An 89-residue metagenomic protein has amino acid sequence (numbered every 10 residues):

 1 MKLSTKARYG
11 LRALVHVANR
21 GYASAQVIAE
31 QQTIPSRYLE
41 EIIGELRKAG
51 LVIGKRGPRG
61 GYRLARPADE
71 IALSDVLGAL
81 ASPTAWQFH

Functional and structural regions predicted by a protein language model:
L3-I34: N-terminal helix-turn-helix DNA-binding core of bacterial DNA-binding proteins
L14, I43-G44: Short, hydrophobic-biased segments on the C-terminal half of alpha helices that form "recognition helices"
E30, R47-K48: Alpha-helical residues within the helix-turn-helix
R37: Key DNA-contact positions within bacterial/archaeal DNA-binding proteins
K48-L51, A79: Residue cluster at the C-terminal edge of the helix-turn-helix DNA-binding motif
L51-A65: Beta-hairpin "wing" of winged helix-turn-helix
A65-H89: Non-DNA-binding regulatory cores of transcription-related proteins, predominantly C-terminal effector-binding
